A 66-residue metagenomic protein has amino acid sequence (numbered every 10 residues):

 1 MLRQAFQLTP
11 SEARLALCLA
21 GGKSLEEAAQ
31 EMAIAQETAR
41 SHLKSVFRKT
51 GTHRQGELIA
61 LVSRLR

Functional and structural regions predicted by a protein language model:
M1-P10, E26, L65-R66: Linker/hinge segments immediately adjacent to helix-turn-helix/homeobox DNA-binding domains
R3-F6, L17, K44, R48 (+1 more regions): Pre-signature/interface helix of ABC/ABC-like ATPase nucleotide-binding domains
T9, G22-E57: Recognition helix of helix-turn-helix DNA-binding domains
S11-L15: The N-cap/first-turn positions of alpha helices within or immediately adjacent to helix-turn-helix DNA-binding domains
L19-K23, V62: Short helix-to-turn junction characteristic of helix-turn-helix DNA-binding domains, especially the helix
Q55-R66: Short, basic, alpha-helical segments at the C-terminal edge of helix-turn-helix-like DNA-binding modules
